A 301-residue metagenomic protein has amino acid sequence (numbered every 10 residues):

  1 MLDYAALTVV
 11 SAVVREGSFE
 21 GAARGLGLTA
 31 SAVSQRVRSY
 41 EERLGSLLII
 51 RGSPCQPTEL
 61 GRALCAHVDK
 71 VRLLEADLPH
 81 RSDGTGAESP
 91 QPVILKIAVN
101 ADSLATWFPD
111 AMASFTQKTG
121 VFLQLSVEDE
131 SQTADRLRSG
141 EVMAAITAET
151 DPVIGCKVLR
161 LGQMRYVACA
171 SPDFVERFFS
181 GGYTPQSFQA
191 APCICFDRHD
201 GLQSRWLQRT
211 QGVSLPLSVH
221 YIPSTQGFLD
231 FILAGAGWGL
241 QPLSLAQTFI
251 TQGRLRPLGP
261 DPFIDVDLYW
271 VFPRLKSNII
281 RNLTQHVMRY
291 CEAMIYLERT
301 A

Functional and structural regions predicted by a protein language model:
L7, R43-L44, L64-E88, V287: Alpha-helical linker/hinge and terminal dimerization helices associated with HTH transcriptional regulators
V10, A22, T58-G61, G235: Hydrophobic two-helix hairpin corresponding to the core of helix-turn-helix DNA-binding domains
S11-G27: Short helix-boundary/capping micro-motifs
T29, R36, A111: Residues within the DNA-recognition helix of helix-turn-helix
E41-E59: A short LG(V/I)-centered, amphipathic sequence patch enriched for acidic residue(s) preceding the LG motif
P90-I154: Central regulatory/effector-binding core of bacterial HTH transcription factors
V158-A236, I250-F263, A293-A301: C-terminal regulatory
P260-A301: A late-sequence structural motif
